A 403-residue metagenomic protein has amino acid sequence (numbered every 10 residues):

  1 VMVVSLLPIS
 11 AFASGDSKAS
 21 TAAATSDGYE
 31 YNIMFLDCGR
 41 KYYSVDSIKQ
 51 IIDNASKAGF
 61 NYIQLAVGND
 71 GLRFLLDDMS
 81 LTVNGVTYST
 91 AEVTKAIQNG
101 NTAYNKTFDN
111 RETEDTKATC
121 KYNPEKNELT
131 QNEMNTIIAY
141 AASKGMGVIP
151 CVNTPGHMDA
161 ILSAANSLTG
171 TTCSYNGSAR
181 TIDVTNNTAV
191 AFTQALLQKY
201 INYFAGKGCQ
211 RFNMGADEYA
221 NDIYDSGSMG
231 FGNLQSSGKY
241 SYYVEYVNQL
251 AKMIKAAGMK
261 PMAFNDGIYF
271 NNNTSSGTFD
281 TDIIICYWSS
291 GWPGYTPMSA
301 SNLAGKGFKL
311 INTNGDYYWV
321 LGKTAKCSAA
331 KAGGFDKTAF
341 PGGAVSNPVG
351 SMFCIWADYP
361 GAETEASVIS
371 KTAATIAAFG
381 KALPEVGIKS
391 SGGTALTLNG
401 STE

Functional and structural regions predicted by a protein language model:
V4-A23: Sec-dependent signal peptide cleavage junction
D27-E30, D70-S143, M158-T188, A220-S237: Aromatic- and acidic-residue-enriched carbohydrate-binding clefts of CAZyme catalytic domains
E30-S47, S178-T188, A362: Active-site mouth loops of central-metabolism enzymes
N32-L36, I63-L65, V148-V152, F212-M214 (+4 more regions): Hydrophobic faces of well-ordered beta-strands that scaffold small-molecule active sites in alpha/beta enzyme cores
K41-A55, T296-S299, T364: Short, acidic/polar
S47-D70: Catalytic domains of carbohydrate-active enzymes, especially glycoside hydrolases
S178-I284, W288-G307: Active-site neighborhood of glycoside hydrolase catalytic domains
D266, T274-E403: Flexible, acidic glycine-rich loops studded with aromatic residues
